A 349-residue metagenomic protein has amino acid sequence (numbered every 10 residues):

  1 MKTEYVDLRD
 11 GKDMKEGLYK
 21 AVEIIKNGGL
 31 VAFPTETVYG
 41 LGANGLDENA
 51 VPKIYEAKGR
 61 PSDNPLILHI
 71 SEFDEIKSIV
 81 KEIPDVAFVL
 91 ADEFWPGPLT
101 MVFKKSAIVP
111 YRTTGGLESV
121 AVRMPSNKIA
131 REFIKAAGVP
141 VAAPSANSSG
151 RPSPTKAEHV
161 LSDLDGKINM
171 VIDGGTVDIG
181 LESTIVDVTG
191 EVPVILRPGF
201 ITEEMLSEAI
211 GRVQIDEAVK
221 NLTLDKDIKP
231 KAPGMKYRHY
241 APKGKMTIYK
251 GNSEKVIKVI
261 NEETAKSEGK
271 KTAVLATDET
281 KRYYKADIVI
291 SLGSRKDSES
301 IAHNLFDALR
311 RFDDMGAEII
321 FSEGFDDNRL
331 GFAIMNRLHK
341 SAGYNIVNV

Functional and structural regions predicted by a protein language model:
M1-V349: Active-site-adjacent structural elements in enzyme catalytic cores
